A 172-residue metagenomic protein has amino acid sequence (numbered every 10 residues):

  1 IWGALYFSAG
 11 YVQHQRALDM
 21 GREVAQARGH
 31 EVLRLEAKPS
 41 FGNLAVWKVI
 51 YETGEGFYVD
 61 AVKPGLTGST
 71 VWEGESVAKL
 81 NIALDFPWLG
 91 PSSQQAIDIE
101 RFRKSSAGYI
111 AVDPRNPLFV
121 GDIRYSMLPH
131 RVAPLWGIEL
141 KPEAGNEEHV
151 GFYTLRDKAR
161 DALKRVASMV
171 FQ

Functional and structural regions predicted by a protein language model:
I1-H14: Internal/C-terminal transmembrane anchor helices
G3-A4, R28, L84: Generic signal for short, ordered secondary-structure residues within or immediately flanking folded domains
V12-L33: Alpha-helical transmembrane signal-anchor/signal-peptide segments
L33-R34, L44-Q172: Extracytosolic and intramembrane catalytic regions of membrane-associated proteins in envelope/secretory systems
F41: N-terminal nucleophile
